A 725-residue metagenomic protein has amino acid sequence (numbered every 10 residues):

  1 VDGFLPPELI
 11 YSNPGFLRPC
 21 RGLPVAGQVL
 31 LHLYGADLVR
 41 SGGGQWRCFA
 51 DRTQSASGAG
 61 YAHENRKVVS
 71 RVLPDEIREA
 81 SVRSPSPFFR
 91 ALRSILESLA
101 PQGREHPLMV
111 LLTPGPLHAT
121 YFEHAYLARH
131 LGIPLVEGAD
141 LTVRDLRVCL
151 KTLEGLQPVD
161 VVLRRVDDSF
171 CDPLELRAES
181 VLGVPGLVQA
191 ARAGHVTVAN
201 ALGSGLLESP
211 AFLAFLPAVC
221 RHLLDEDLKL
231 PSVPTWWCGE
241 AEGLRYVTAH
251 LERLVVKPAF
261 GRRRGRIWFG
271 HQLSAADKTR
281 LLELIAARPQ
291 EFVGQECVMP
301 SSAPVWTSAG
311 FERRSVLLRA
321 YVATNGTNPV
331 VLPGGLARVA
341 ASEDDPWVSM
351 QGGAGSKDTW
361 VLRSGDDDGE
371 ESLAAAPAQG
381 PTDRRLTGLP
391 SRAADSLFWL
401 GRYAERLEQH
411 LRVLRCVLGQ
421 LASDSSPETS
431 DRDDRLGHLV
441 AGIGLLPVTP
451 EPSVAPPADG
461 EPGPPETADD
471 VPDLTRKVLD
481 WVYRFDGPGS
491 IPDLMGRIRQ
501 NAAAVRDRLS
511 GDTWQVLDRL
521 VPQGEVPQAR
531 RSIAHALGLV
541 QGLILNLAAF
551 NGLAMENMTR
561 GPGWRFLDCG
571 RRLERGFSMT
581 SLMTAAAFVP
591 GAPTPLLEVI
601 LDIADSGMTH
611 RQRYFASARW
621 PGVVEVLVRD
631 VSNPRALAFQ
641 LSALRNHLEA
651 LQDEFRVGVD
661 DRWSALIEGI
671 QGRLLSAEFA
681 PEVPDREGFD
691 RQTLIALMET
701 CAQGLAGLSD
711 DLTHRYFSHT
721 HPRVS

Functional and structural regions predicted by a protein language model:
V1-A354, D358-A374, G380, S391: Domain-scale recognition of functional cores that engage charged ligands
V1-Q28, S41-G43, T53-M109, L117-H124 (+4 more regions): Alpha-helical transmembrane segments and their helix-helix packing motifs
